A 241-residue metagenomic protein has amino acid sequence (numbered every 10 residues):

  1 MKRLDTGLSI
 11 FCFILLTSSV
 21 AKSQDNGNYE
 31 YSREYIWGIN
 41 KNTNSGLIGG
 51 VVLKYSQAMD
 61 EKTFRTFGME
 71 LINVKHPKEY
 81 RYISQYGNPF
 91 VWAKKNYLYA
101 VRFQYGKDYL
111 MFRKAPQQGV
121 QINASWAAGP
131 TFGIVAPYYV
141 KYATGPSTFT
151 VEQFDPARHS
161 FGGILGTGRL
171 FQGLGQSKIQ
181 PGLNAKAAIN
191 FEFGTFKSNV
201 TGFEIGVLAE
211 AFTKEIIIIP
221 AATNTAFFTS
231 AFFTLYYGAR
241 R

Functional and structural regions predicted by a protein language model:
M1-G27, F233-L235: Bacterial Sec-dependent N-terminal signal peptides
Q24-R33, A58-T66, M111-I122, G194-F203 (+1 more regions): Short loop/turn motifs that connect adjacent beta-strands in outer-membrane beta-barrel proteins
G27-Y35, E79-P89, F161-L170, A211-K214: Flexible, solvent-exposed coil segments and beta strand-coil junctions, predominantly the extracellular/periplasmic
R33-Y35, S45-G49, T63-R65, Y97-V101 (+4 more regions): Residues that define the transmembrane beta-barrel architecture of outer-membrane proteins
W37-I39, F67-L71, F103, A124-A128 (+1 more regions): Membrane-embedded beta-strand positions of outer-membrane beta-barrel proteins
K41-S45, Q57, L71-P77, K107-Y109 (+3 more regions): Transmembrane beta-strands of outer-membrane beta-barrel pores
G68-Q118: Outer-membrane beta-barrel translocator/channel fold
A127-F203, L208-N224, F228, L235-R241: Outer-membrane beta-barrel transmembrane domain signature
